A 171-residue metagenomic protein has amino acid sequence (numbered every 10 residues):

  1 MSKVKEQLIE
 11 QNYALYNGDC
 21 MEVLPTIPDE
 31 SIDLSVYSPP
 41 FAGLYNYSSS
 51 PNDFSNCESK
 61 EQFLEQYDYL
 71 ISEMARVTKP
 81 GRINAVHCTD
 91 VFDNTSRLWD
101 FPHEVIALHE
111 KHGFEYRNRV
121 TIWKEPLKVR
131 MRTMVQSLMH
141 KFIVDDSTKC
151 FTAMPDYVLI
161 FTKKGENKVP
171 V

Functional and structural regions predicted by a protein language model:
S2-V171: Core catalytic lobe of class I
